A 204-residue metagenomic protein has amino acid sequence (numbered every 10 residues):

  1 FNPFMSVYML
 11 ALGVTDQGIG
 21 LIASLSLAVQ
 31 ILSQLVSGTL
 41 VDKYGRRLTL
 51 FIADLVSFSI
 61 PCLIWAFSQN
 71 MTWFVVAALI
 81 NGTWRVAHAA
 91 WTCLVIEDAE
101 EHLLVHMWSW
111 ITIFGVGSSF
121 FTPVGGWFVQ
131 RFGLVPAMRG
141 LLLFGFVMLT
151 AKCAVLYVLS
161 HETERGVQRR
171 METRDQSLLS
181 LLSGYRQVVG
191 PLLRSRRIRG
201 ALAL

Functional and structural regions predicted by a protein language model:
F1-V29, R197-L204: Helix-loop boundary and gating motifs at the non-cytosolic
L27-L35, S119-P123: Residue-level signature of mid-helix packing/kink "hotspots" within the transmembrane helices of 12-pass Major
S33-G45, V129-Q130: Helix-to-loop junctions at the C-terminal end of transmembrane segments in multipass secondary transporters
L48-L63, F146: Structural signature of the two symmetry-related core transmembrane helices
P61, T72-A87: Hydrophobic core of transmembrane alpha-helices in multi-pass small-molecule transporters, especially MFS/SLC-type
S109-G126: Glycine-rich segments within core transmembrane alpha-helices of 12-TM secondary carriers
R139-Y157: Symmetry-related core transmembrane helices of the 12-TM Major Facilitator Superfamily/SLC fold
T163-L202: Juxtamembrane intracellular "pre-TM" segments in multi-pass secondary transporters
